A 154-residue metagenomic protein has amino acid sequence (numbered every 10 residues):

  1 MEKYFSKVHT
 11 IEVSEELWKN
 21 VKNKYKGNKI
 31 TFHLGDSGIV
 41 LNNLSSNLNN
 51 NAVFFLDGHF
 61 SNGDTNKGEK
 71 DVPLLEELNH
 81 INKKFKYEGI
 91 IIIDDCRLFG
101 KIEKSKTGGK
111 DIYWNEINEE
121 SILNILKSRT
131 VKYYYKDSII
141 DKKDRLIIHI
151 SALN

Functional and structural regions predicted by a protein language model:
M1-N43: SAM cofactor-binding core of SAM-dependent methyltransferases, primarily the Rossmann-like beta-alpha-beta module
K3-F5, Y25-G27, N49, K86 (+1 more regions): Short, well-ordered coil/turn elements that cap or connect secondary structure elements
T10, H33, F55-D57, I92-I93: Generic enzyme active-site microenvironment
E15, G38-I39, G58-F60, R97-L98: Short, glycine/acidic-enriched loop or turn micro-motifs at the edges of active sites
K29-T31, A52, G89: Short, conserved active-site loop motifs that form the nucleotide-linked donor/cofactor pocket
G35-L48, E76-F85: Short amphipathic alpha-helices and their capping/turn segments at secondary-structure boundaries
L48-L56: Short SAM/SAH-binding signature in class I
F60-N154: C-terminal substrate-binding/active-site "lid" region of AdoMet-derived donor-dependent transferases
